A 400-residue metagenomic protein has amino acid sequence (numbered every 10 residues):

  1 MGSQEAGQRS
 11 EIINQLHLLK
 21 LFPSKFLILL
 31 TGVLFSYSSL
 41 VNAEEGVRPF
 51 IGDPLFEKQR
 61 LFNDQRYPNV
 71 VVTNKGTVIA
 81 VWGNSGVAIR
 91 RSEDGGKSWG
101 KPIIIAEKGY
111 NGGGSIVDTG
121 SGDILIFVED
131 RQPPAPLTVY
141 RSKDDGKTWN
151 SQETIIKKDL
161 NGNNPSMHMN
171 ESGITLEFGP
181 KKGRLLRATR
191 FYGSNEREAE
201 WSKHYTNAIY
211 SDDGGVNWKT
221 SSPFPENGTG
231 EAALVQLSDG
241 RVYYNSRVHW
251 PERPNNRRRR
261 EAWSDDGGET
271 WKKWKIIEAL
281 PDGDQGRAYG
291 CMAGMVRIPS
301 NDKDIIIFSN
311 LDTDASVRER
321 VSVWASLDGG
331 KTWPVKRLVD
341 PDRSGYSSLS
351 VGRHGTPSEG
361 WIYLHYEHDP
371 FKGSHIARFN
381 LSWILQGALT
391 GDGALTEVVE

Functional and structural regions predicted by a protein language model:
Q4, Q8, Q15-H17, Y37: Low-complexity, intrinsically disordered or signal/transmembrane-proximal segments
A6, T31, A394-T396: Ala/Thr-enriched low-complexity intrinsically disordered regions
E11-I28: Bacterial N-terminal signal peptides that target proteins for export
K25-Y37: Bacterial N-terminal signal peptides
S39-N42: Sec/Tat signal peptide C-region and signal peptidase I cleavage site
E44-E400: Asp-box/BNR beta-propeller blade signature and adjacent active/binding-site loops in extracellular glycan-interacting
